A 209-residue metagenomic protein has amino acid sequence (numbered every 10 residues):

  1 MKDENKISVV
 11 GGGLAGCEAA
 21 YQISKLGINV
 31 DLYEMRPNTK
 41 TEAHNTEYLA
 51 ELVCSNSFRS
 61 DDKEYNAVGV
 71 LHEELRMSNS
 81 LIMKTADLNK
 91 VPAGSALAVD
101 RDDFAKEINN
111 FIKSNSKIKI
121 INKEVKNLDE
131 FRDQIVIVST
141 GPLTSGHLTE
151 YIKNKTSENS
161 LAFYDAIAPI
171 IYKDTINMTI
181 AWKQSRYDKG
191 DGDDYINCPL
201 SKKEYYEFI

Functional and structural regions predicted by a protein language model:
D3-A15: Beta1/beta-strand and adjacent pyrophosphate-binding region of the FAD-binding site in flavoprotein oxidoreductases
G16-E18, G146: Short glycine/serine/threonine-rich phosphate/pyrophosphate-binding segments that cradle anionic phosphate groups
Y21-K84: N-terminal FAD cofactor-binding segment of flavoenzymes
Q22, F111, Y151: Rossmann-fold NAD(P)-dependent oxidoreductase module
E51-D61, T85-A96, K189-D193: Glycine-/proline-rich flexible loop or hinge segments
K63-N109, K113-K117: A conserved beta-strand/loop capping segment in the N-terminal third of enzymes that catalyze redox or closely related
S114-I209: Predominantly flavin-linked oxidoreductase catalytic cores and closely associated redox partners
